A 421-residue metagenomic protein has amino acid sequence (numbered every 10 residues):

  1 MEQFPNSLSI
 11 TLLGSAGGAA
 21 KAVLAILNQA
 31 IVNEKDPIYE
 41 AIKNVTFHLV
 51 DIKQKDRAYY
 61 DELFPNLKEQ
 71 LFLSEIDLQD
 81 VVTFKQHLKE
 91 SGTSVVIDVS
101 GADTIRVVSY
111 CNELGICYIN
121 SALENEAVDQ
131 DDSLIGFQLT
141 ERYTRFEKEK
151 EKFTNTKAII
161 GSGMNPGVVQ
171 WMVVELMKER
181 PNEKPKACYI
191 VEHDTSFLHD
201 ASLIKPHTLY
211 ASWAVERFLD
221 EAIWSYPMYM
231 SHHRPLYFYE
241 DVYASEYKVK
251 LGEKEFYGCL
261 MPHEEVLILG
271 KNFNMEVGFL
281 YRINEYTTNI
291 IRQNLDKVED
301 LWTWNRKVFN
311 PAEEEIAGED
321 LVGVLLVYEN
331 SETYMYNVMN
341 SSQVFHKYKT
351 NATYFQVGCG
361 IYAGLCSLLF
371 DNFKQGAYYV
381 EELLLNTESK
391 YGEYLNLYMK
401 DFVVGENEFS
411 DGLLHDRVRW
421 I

Functional and structural regions predicted by a protein language model:
E2-S7, K178-I421: C-terminal catalytic/substrate-binding lobe primarily of soluble NAD(P)-dependent oxidoreductases
S9-A30: N-terminal Rossmann NAD(P)H-binding glycine-rich loop of SDR-like oxidoreductase domains
F47-Q54: Conserved acidic E/D residue at the C-terminus of a beta-strand in Rossmann-like folds
N66-D80: Rossmann-fold cofactor-recognition segment
L78-K89: Conserved Rossmann-fold cofactor-binding substructure of NAD(P)-dependent oxidoreductases
V82-T83, V99-Y110: Beta-loop-alpha module in the N-terminal Rossmann-like domain of NAD(P)-dependent dehydrogenases, especially those
A122-T154: Rossmann-fold NAD(P)-binding glycine/threonine-rich loop
R142-T195, G360, L365: Adenosine-phosphate binding glycine-rich loop
